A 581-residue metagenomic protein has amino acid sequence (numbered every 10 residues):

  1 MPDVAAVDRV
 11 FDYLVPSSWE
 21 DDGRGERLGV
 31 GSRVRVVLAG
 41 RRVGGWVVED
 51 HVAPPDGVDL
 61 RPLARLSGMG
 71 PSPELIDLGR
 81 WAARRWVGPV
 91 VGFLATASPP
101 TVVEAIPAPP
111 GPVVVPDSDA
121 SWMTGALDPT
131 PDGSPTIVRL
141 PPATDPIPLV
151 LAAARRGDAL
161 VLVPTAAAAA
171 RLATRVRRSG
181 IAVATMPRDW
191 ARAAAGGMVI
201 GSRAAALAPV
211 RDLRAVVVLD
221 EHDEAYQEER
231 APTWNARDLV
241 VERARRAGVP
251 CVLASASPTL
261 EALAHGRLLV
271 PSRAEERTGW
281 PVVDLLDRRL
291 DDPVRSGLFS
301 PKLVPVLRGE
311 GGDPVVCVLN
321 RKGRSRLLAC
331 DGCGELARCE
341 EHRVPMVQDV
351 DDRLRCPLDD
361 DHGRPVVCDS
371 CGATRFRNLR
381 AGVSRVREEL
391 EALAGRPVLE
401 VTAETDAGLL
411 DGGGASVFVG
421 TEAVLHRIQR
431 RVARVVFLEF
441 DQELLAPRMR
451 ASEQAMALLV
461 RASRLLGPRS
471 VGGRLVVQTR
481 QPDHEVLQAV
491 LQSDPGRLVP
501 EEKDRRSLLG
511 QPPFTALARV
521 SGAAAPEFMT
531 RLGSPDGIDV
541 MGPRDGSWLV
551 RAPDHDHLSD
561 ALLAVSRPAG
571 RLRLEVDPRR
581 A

Functional and structural regions predicted by a protein language model:
M1-V282, R289-D291, R308-G311, C333 (+6 more regions): Accessory, non-ATPase domains that flank or precede helicase/AAA+ motor cores in DNA-metabolism machines
V30-R33, P258, P301-D313, E389 (+1 more regions): C-terminal helicase module of SF1/SF2 nucleic-acid helicases/translocases
S179-R188, E341, D349, G395-E404 (+1 more regions): Conserved RecA-like helicase motor-core motifs
D223-W234, L290-R295, R375-L379, E443-E453: Flexible beta-alpha connector loops of hexameric P-loop NTPases
V282-V304: C-terminal boundary of histidine-terminating zinc-finger modules
L303, R308-A392: Cys/His-rich short segments
